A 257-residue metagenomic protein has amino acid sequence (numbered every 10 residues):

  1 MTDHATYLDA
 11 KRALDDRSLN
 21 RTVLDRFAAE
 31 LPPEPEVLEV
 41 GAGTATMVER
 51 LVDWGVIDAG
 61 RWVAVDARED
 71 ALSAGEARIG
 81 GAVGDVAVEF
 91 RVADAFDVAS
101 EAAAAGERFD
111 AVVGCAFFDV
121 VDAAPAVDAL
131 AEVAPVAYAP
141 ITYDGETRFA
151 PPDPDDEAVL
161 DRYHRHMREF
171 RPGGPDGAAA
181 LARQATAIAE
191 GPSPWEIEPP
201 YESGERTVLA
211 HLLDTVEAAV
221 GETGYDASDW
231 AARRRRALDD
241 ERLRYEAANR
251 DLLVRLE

Functional and structural regions predicted by a protein language model:
M1-L31: Class I SAM-dependent methyltransferase Rossmann-like catalytic core, especially the SAM/SAH-binding loop
L38, T44-V98: Class I SAM-dependent methyltransferase SAM/SAH-binding core
D97-G106: Short conserved loop adjoining the S-adenosyl-L-methionine
V113: A conserved beta-strand element that flanks and buttresses the S-adenosyl-L-methionine
F117: Hydrophobic adenine-recognition pocket in adenosine-nucleotide-binding enzymes
V120-V133: A short, conserved alpha-helix within the catalytic core of class I
P135-P194: Conserved catalytic/acceptor-binding region of the Class I
A189-E257: Conserved Class I S-adenosyl-L-methionine
